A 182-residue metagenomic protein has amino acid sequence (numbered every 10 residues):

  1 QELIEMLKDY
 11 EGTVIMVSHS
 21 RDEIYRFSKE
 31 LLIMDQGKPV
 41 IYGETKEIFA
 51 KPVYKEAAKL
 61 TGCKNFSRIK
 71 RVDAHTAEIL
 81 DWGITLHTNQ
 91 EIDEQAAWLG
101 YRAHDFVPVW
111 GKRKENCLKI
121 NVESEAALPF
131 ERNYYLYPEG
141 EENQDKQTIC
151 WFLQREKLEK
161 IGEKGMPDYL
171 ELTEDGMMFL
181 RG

Functional and structural regions predicted by a protein language model:
Q1-Y10: Helical segment within the ABC ATPase nucleotide-binding domain
I4-E5, R21-D22, T88-N89, W110: Short, flexible, glycine/charge-rich loop motifs used to bind or transfer phosphoryl groups or to couple energy/partner
E5, E44, K146-Q147: Alpha-helical structural elements
G12-V17: Conserved H-loop
S18-W82: Internal alpha/beta loop-helix hairpins
K64, H75-G182: Non-catalytic connector elements of ABC transporters
